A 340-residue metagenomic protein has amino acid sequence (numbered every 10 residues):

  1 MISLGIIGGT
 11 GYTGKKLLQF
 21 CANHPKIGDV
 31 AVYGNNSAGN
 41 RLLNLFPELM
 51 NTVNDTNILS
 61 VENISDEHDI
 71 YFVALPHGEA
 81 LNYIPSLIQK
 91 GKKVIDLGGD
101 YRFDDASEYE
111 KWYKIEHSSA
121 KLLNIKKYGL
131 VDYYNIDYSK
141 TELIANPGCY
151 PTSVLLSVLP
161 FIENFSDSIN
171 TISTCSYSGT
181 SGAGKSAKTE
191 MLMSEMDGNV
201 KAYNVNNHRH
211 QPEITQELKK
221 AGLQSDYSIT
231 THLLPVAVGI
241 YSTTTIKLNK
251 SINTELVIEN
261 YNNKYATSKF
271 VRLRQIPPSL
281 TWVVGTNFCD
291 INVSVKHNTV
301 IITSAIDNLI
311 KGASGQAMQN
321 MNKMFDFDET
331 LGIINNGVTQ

Functional and structural regions predicted by a protein language model:
I2-M196, Y203-V205, S294-K296, T339: N-terminal Rossmann-like NAD(P) cofactor-binding subdomain of oxidoreductases, focused on the glycine-rich
G11, H77-G78, G148, H208 (+3 more regions): Short, surface-exposed acidic/glycine-rich loop or hinge patches that mediate macromolecular interfaces
L18, L155-I162, Q211-T215, I258 (+1 more regions): Predominant activation on well-ordered alpha-helical scaffold segments within soluble catalytic domains
G28-S65, N170-T171, S176-S304: C-terminal substrate-binding/catalytic lobe of Rossmann-fold NAD(P)-dependent oxidoreductases
S153-V154, N253, G312-A313: Secondary-structure boundary/capping motif
T281-Q340: C-terminal helical cap and adjacent loop that interface with cofactors, partners, or active-site loops
